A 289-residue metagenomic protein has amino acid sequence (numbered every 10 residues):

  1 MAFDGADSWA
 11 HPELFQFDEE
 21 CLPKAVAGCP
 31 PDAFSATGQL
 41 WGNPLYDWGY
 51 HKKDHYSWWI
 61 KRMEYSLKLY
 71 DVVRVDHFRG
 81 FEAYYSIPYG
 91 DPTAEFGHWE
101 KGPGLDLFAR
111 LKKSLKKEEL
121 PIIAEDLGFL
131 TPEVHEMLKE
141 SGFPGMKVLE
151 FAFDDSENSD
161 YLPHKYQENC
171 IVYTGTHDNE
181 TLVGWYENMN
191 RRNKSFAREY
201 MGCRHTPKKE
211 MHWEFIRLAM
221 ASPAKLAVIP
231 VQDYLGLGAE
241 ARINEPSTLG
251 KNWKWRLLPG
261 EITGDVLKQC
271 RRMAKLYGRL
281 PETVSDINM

Functional and structural regions predicted by a protein language model:
A2-V228, Q232-Y234, A239, E245-G260: Alpha-amylase-like alpha-glycosidases and glucanotransferases acting on alpha-linked glucans and related
G236-M289: In a subset of proteins, long, contiguous C-terminal domains/tails are tracked
